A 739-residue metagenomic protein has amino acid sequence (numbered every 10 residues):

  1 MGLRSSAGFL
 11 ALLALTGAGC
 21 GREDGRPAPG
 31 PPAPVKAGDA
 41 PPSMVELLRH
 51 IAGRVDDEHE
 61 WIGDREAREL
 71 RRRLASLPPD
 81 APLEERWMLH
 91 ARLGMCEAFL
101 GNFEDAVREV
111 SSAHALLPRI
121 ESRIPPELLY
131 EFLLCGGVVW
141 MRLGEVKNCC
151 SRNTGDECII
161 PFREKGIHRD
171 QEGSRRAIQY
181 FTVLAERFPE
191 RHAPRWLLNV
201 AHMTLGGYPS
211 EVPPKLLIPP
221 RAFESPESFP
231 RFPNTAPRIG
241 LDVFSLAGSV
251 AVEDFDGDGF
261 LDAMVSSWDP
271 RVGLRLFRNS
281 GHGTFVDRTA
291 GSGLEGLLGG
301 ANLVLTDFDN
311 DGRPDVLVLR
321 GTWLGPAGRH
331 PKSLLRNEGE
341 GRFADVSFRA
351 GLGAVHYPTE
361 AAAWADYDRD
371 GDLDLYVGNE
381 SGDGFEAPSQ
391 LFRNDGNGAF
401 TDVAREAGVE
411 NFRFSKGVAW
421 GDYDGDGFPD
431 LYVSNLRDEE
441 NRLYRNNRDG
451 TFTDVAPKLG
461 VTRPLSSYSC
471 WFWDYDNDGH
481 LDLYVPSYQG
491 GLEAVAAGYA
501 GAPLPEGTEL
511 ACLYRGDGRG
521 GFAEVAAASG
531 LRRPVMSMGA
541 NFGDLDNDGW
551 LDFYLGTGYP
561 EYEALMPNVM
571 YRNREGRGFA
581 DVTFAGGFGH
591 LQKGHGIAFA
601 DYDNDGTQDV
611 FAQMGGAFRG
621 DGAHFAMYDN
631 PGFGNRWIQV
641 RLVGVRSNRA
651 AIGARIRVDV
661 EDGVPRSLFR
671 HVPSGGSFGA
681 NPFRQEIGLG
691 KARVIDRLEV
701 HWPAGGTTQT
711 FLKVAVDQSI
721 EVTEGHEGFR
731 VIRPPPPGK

Functional and structural regions predicted by a protein language model:
D56-L74, N102-L116, D170-Q179, P226: Helix-turn-helix repeat elements of alpha-solenoid scaffolds
A113-Y130, V138-A185, G207-P226: Short coil/linker segments at helix-helix boundaries
E145-R169, L319-R329, G378-E386, P486-E506 (+2 more regions): Short, conserved, GDST-rich strand-edge loop motifs in beta-rich repeat architectures
S210-S245, R278-L298, L335-Y357, P388 (+8 more regions): Blade-edge motifs of beta-propeller repeat domains
A247-G257, R278, G300-N310, T359-R369 (+7 more regions): Beta-propeller blade termini
V250, F260-S267, V316-R320, L375-E380 (+6 more regions): Hydrophobic beta-strand segments that make up the repeating blades of beta-propeller and related beta-repeat
G578, F584-K593, A598, D603-K739: Gly/Ser/Thr/Pro-enriched helix-cap/hinge segments flanking short amphipathic alpha-helices
